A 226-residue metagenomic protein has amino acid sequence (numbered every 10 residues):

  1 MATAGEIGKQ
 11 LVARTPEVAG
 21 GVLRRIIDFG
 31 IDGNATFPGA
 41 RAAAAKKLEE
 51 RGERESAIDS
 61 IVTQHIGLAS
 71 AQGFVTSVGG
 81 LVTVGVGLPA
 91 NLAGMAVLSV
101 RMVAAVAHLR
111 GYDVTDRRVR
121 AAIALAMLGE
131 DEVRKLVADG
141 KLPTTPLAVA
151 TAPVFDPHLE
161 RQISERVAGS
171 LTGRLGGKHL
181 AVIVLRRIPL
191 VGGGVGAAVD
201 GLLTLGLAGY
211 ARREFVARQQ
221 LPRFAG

Functional and structural regions predicted by a protein language model:
M1-F74, R101-G226: Terminal, membrane-proximal amphipathic helices and intrinsically disordered targeting/regulatory segments
Q72-V86: Transmembrane alpha-helix interface/packing and boundary motifs in multi-pass membrane proteins, characterized by
G87-L88, G196: Short hydrophobic alpha-helical segments that form membrane-spanning helices or hydrophobic packing faces of helical
N91: Cytochrome P450 catalytic-core helices
G94-M102: Structural signature of FAD isoalloxazine-binding scaffolds in flavoprotein oxidoreductases
